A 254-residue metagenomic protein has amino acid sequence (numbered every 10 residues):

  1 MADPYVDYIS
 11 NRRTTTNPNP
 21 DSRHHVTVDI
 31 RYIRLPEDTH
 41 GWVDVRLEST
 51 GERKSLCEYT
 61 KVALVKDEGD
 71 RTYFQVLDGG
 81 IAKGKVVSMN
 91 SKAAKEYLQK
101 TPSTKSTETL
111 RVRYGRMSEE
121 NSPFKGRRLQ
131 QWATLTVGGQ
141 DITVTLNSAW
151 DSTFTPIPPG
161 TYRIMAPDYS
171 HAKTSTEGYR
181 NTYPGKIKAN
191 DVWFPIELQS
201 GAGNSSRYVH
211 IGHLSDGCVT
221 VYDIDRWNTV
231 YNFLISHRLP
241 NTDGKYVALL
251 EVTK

Functional and structural regions predicted by a protein language model:
A2-D216, D225-K254: Cell wall/extracellular polymer interaction/catalysis modules
Y222: Cys/His-coordinated zinc-binding microdomains
